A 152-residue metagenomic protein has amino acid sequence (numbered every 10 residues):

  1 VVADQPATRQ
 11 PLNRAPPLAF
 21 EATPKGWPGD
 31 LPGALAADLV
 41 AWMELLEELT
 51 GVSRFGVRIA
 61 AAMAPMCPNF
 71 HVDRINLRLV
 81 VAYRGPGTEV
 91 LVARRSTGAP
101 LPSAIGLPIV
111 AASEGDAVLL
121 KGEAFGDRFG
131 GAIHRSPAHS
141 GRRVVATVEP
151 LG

Functional and structural regions predicted by a protein language model:
V1-R58: A glycine-rich, hydrophobic loop/mini-helix early in the fold
M43-E47, N69, L77, I133-S136: Intrinsically disordered, low-complexity boundary segments flanking structured domains
G56, L79, R142-V145: A residue-level signal for beta-strand positions that form part of recognition/binding surfaces within mature
V57-P65: Short, glycine/charge-rich beta-strand/loop segments that flank catalytic centers and engage negatively charged groups
A64-D116: Catalytic core of non-heme Fe(II) oxygenases with the double-stranded beta-helix
I105-G152: Catalytic core of Fe(II)/2-oxoglutarate
